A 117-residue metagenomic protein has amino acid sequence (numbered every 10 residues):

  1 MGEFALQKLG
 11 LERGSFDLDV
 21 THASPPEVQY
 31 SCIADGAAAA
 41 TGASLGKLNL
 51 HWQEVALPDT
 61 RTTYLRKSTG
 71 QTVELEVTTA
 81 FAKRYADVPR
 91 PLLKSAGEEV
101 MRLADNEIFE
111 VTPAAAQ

Functional and structural regions predicted by a protein language model:
M1-Q117: Non-transmembrane, aqueous-exposed alpha-helical and coiled segments at domain scale
